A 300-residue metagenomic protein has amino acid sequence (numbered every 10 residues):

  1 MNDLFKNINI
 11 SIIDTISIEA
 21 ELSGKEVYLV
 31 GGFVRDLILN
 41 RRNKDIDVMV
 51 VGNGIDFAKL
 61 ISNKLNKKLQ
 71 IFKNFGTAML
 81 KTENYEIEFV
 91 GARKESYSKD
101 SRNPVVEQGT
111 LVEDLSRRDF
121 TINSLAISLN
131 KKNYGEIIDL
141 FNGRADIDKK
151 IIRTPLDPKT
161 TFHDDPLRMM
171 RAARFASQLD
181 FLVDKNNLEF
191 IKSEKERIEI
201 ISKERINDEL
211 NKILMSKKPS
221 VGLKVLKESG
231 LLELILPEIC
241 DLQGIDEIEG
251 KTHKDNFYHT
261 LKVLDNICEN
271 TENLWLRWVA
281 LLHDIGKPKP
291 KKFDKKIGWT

Functional and structural regions predicted by a protein language model:
M1-T300: Catalytic cores of the polymerase beta-like nucleotidyltransferase superfamily and closely associated nucleotide
